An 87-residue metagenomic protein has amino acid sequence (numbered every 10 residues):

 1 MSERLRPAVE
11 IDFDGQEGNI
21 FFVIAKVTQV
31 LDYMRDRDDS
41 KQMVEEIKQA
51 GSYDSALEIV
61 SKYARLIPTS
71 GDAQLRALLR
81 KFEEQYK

Functional and structural regions predicted by a protein language model:
S2-E83: Long, contiguous binding/interaction regions
